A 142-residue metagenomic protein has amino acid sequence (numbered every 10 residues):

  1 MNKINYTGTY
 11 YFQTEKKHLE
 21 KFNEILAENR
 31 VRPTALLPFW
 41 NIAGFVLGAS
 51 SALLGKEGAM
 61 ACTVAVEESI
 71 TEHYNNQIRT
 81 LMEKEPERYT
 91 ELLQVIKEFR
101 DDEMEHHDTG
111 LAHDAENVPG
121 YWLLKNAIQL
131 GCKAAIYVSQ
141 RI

Functional and structural regions predicted by a protein language model:
M1-I142: Non-heme di-metal
